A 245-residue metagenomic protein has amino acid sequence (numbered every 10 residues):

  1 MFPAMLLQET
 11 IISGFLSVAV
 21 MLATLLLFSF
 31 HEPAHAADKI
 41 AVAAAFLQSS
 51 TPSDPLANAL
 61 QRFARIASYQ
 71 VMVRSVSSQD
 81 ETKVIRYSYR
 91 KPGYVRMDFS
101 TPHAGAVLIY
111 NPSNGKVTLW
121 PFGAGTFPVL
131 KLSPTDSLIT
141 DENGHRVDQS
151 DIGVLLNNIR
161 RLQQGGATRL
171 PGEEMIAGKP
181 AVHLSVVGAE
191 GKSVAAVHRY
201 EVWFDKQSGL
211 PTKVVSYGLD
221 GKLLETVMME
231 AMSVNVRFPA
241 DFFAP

Functional and structural regions predicted by a protein language model:
M1-I12: N-terminal secretory signal peptides that target proteins for export/translocation
S17-S29: Bacterial N-terminal signal peptides
A34-A36: Boundary at the C-terminal end of the N-terminal hydrophobic targeting segment
A41-A45: Intrinsically disordered, low-complexity segments enriched in small/polar and acidic residues
S50-G123, R199: N-terminal mature ectodomain segment of secretory-pathway/periplasmic proteins
F63, Q149-Q163: Short, solvent-exposed helix-to-loop capping segments enriched in aromatics
R96, H103-L108, K116-T118, N157 (+1 more regions): Gly/Pro-enriched, hydrophobic low-complexity segments that function as extracytoplasmic propeptides/linkers
T118-G153: Acidic/charged, solvent-exposed loop-and-adjacent secondary-structure segments enriched in E/D, K/R, S/T, and G/P
